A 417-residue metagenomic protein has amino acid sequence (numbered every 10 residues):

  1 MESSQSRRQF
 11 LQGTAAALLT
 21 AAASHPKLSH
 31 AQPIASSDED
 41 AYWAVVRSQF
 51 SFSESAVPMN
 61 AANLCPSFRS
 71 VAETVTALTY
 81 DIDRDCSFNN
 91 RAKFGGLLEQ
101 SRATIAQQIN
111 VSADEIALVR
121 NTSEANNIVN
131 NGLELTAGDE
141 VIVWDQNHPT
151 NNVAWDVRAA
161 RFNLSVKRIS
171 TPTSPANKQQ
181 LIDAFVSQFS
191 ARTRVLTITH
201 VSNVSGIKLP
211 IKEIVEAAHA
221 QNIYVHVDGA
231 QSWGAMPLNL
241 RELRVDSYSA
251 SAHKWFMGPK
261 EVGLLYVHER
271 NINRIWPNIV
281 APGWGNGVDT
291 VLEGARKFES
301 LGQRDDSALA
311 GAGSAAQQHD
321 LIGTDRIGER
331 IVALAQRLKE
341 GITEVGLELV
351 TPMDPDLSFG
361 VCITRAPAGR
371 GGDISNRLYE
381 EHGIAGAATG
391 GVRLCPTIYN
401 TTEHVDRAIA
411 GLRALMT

Functional and structural regions predicted by a protein language model:
E2, L11-T417: Pyridoxal 5′-phosphate
